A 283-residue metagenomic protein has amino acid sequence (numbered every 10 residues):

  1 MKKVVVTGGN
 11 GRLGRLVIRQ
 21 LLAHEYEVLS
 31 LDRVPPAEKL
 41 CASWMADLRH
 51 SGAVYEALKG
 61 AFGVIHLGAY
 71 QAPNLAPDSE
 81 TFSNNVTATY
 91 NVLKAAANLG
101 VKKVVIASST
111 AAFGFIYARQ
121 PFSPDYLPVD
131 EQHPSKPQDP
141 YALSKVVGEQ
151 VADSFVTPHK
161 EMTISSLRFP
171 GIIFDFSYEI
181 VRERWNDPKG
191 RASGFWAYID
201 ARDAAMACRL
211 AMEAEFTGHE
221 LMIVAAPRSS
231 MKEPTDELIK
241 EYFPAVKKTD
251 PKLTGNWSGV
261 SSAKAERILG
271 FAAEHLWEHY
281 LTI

Functional and structural regions predicted by a protein language model:
V4-H24: N-terminal Rossmann NAD(P)H-binding glycine-rich loop of SDR-like oxidoreductase domains
A37, A46-N84: NAD(P)H-binding glycine-rich loop region in Rossmannoid oxidoreductase-like domains and their noncatalytic homologs
V64, A76-V105: NAD(P)-cofactor binding segment of oxidoreductase domains
S83, R119-H159: Catalytic helix-loop patch of NAD(P)-dependent Rossmann-fold dehydrogenases
N91-Q138: Conserved Rossmann-fold NAD(P)-dependent oxidoreductase catalytic core, especially the SDR/UDP-sugar
G114, P140, T157-R182: Flexible, glycine-rich beta-alpha linker
I172-P188, G194-L221: Alpha-helical substrate-binding/gating segment
R202-D203, A207-I283: C-terminal substrate-binding subdomain of Rossmann-fold SDR/epimerase-dehydratase oxidoreductases
